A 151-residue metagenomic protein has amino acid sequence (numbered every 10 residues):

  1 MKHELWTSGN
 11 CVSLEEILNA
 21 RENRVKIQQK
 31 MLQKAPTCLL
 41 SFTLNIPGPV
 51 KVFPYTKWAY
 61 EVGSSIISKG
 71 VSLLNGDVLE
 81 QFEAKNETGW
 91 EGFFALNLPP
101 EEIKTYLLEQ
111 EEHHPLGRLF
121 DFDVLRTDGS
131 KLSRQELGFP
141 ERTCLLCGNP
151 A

Functional and structural regions predicted by a protein language model:
M1-D77, K85, T105-A151: Long, contiguous binding/interaction regions
L44-I46, F94-E102: Short beta-strand-to-loop capping motifs
E80-W90: Short, charge-patterned binding micro-sites
W90-F94, G129-L132: Short acidic, glycine/Ser/Thr-rich loop/turn "cap" segments at secondary-structure junctions
